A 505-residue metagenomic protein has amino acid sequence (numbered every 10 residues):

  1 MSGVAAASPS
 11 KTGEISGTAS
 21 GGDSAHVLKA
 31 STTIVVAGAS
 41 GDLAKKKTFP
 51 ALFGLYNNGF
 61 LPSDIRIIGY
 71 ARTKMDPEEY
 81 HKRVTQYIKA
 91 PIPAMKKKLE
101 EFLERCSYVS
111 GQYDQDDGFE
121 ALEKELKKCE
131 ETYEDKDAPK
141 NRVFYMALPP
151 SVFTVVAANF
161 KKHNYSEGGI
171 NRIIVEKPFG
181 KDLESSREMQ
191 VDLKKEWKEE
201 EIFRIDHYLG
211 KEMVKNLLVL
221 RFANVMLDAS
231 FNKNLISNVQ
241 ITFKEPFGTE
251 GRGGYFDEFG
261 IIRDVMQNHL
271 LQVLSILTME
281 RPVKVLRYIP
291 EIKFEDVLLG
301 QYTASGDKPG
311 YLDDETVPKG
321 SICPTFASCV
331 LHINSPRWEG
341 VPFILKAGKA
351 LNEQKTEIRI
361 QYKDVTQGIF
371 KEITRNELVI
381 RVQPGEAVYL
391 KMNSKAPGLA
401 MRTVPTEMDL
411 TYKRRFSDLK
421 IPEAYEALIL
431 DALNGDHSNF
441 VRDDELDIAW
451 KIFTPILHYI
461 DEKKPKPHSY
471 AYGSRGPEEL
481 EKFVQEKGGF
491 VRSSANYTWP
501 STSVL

Functional and structural regions predicted by a protein language model:
S2-V175, F179-L505: Secretory/organelle targeting and membrane-embedding segments
